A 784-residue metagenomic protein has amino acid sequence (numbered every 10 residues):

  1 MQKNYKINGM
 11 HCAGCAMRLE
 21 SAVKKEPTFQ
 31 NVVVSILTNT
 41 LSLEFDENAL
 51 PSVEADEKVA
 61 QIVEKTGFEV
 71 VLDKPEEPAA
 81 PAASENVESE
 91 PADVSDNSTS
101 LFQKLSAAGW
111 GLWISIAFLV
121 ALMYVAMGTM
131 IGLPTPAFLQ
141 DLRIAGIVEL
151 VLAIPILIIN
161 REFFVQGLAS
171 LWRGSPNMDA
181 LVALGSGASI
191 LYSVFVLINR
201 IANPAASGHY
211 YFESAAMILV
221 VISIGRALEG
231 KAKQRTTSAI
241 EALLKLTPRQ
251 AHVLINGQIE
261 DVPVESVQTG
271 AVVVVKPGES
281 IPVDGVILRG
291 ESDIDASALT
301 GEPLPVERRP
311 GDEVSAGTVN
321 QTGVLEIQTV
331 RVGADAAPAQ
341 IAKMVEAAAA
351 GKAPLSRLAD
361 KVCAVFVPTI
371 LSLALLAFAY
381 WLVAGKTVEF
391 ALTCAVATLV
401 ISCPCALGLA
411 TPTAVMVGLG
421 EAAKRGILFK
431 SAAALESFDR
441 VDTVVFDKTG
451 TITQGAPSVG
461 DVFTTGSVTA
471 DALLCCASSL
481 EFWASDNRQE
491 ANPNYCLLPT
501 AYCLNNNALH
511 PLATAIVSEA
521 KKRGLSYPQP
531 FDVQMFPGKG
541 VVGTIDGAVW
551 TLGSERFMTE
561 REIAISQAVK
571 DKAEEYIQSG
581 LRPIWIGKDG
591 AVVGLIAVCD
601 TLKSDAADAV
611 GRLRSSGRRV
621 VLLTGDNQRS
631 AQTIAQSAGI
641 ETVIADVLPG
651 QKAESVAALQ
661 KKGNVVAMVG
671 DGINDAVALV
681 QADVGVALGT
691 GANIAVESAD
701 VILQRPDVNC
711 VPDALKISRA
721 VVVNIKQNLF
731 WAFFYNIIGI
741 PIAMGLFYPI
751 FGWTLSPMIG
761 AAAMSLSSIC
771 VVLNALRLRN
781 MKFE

Functional and structural regions predicted by a protein language model:
M1-G146, Q258-I259, A339, K343-G351 (+2 more regions): Flexible metal-binding regulatory segments at protein termini and peripheral loops
F29, I545-G547, R582, K588-Q727: Conserved ATP-binding TGD loop and adjacent catalytic N/P-domain core of P-type ATPases
K65-E69, P91-A92, I147-E149, A153-Q250 (+10 more regions): Actuator/coupling domain of P-type ATPases
W113-A121, R357-G385, C394-C403, T411-T413 (+1 more regions): Bilayer-spanning, highly hydrophobic alpha-helical transmembrane segments
I131-I144, W172, L191, E421 (+8 more regions): Membrane-embedded alpha-helical bundles of multi-pass transporters
A153, M217, V365, L392-A410 (+1 more regions): Small-residue-enriched core segments of transmembrane alpha-helices in multipass membrane transport and channel
L299, T393, A406-D486, L659-Q660 (+2 more regions): Conserved catalytic phosphorylation-site environment of P-type ATPases
A484, E490-P493, L512, K521-T633 (+1 more regions): Signature of the cytosolic headpiece of P-type E1-E2 ATPases
